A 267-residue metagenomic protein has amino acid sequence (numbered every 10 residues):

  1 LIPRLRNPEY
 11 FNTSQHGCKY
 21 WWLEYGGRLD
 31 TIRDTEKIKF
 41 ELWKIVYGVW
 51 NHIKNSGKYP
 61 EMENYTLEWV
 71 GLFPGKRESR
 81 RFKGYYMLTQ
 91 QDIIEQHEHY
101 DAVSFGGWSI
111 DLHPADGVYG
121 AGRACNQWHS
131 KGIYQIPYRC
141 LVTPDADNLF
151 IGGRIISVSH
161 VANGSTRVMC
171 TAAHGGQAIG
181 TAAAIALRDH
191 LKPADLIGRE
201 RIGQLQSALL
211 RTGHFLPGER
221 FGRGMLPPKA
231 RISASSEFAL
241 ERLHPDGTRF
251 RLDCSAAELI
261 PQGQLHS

Functional and structural regions predicted by a protein language model:
L1-K229: Flavin (FAD/FMN)-binding glycine-rich loop and adjacent Rossmann-like elements that form
L216-H266: Disordered, acidic Ser/Thr/Pro-rich linker "stalks" and the adjacent N-terminal cap of the next globular domain
